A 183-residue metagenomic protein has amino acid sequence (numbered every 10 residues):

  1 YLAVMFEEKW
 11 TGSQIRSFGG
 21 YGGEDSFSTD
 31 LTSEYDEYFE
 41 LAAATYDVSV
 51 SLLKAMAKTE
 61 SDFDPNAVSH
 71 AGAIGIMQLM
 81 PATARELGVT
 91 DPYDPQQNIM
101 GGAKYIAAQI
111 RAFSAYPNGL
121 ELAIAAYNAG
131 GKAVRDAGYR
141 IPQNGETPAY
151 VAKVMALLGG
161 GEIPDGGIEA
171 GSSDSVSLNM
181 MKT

Functional and structural regions predicted by a protein language model:
V4-G171: Catalytic glycan-binding domains that act on GlcNAc-containing polysaccharides
G166-T183: Low-complexity, Gly/Ser/Thr/Pro-rich intrinsically disordered linker/tail segments
